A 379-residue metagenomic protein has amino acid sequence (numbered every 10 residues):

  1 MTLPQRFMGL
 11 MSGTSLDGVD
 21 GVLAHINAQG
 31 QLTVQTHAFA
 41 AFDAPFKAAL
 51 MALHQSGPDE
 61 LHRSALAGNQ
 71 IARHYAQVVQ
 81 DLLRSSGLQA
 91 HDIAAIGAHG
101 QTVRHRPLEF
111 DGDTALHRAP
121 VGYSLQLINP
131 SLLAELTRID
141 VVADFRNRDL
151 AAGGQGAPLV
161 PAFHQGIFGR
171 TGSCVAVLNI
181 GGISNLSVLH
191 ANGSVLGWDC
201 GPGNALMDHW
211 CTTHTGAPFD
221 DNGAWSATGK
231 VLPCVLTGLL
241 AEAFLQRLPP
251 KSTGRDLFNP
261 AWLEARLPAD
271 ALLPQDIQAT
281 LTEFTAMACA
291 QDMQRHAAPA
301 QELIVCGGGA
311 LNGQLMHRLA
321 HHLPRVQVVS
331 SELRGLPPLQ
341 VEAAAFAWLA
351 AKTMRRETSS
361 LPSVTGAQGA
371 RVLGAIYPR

Functional and structural regions predicted by a protein language model:
T2-A40, C174-H190: Gly/Thr-rich phosphate-binding beta-strand-loop-beta motif of the actin/hexokinase/Hsp70
T2-P4, Q89-D92, T171-S173, A297-Q301: Short helix-loop-beta connector
L3-R6, H117-S124, S131-A217, I376: Phosphate-binding/catalytic loop of phosphoryl-transfer enzymes
L16, A279, E283, E332-R379: Glycine-rich phosphate-binding/hydrolytic loop that grips phosphoryl groups
G18-F42, L196-A286, A290, G369-R379: Conserved ATP-utilizing enzyme core subdomain
Q35-Q70: Conserved non-catalytic scaffold segment of RNase H-like nuclease domains
G57-L127: Short beta-strand-loop/turn "lid" adjacent to the catalytic site in phosphate-handling enzymes
V103, A300-H322: Glycine-rich phosphate-binding loops at beta-strand->alpha-helix junctions
